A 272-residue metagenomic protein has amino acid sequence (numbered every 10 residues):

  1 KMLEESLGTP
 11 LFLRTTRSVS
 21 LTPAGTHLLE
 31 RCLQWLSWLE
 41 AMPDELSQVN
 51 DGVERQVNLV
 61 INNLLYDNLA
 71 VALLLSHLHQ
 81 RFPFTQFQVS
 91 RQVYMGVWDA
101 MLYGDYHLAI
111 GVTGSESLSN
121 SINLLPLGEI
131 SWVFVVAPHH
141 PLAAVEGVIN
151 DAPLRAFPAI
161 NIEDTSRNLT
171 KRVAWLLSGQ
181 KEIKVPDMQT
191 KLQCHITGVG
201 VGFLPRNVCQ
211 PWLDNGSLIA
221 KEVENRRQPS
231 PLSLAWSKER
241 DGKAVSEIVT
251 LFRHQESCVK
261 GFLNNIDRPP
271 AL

Functional and structural regions predicted by a protein language model:
E4-L21: A short LG(V/I)-centered, amphipathic sequence patch enriched for acidic residue(s) preceding the LG motif
S6-L7, L28-N50, L234, I248 (+2 more regions): Alpha-helical linker/hinge and terminal dimerization helices associated with HTH transcriptional regulators
G25, A100-L102, L154, Q193-V199 (+1 more regions): Hydrophobic residues within well-ordered alpha-helices
E54-R81, Q86: N-terminal winged-helix
L73-H77, M95-W132, V136: Short beta-strand-centered segments that line the small-molecule binding cleft or hinge of alpha/beta clamshell
Q92, Y106-T113, P186, F203-P205 (+1 more regions): Short beta-strand and adjacent tight-turn residues that come in two discontinuous sequence segments and form the edges
S121-V199, L204, V208-Q228, T250-L272: C-terminal regulatory
N225-K238: Periplasmic-binding protein-like
